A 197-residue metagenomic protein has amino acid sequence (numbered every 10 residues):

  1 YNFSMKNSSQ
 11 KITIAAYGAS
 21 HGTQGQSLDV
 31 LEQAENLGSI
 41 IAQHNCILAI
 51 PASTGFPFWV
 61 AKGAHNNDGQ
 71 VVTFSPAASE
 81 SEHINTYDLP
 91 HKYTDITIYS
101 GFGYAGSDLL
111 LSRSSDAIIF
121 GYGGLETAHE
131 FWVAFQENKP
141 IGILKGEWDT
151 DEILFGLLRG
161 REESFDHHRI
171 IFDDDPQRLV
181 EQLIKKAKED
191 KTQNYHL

Functional and structural regions predicted by a protein language model:
Y1-S4: Short, Lys/Arg-enriched N-terminal segments with co-localized hydrophobic residues within the first ~10-30 amino acids
K6-V30: Positively charged, low-complexity intrinsically disordered leader regions
Q10, G22, L31-S39, Q43 (+3 more regions): Acidic/glycine-enriched connector segments
N45-L48, Q70, H167-I170: Short active-site oxyanion
S81-N85, D151-G156, Q182: Short, charged, surface-exposed secondary-structure boundary motifs
T97-F102, D166-Q182: Short acidic-hydrophobic, aromatic-tinged amphipathic segments that line or gate anion-handling sites
V133-I170: Catalytic binding pocket for nucleotide-activated donors in carbohydrate/polymer assembly enzymes
K185-L197: C-terminal amphipathic helix plus adjacent low-complexity, charged tail appended to glycosyltransferase catalytic
